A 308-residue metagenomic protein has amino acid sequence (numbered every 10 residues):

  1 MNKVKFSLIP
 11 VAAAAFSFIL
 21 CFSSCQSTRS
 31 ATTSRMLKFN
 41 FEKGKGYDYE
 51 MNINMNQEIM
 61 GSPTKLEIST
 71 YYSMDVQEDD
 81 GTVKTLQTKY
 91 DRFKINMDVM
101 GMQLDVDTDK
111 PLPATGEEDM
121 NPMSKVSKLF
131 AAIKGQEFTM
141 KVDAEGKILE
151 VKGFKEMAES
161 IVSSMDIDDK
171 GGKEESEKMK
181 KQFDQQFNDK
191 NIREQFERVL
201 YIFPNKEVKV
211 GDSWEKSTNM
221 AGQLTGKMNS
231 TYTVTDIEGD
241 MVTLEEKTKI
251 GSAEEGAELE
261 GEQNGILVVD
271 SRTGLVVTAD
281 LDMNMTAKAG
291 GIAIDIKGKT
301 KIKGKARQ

Functional and structural regions predicted by a protein language model:
N2-A12: Bacterial N-terminal signal peptides that target proteins for export
A12-F18: Core hydrophobic alpha-helical transmembrane segments of single-pass membrane proteins
C21-S24: C-terminal motif of bacterial Sec signal peptides marking the signal peptidase cleavage site
T28-Q308: Signature of exported/secreted
